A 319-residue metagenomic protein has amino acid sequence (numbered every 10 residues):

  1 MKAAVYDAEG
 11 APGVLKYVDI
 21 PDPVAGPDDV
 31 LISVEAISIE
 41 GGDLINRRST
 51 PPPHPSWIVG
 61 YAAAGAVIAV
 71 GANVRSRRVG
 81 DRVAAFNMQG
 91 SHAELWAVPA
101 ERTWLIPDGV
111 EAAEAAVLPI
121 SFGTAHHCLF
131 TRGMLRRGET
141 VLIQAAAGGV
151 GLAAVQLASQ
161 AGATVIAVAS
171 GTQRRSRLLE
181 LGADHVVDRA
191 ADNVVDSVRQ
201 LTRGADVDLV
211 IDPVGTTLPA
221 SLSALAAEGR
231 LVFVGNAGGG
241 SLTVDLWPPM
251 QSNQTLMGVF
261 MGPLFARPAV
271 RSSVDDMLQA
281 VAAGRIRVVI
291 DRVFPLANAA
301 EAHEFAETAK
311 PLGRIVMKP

Functional and structural regions predicted by a protein language model:
P21-S38, S49-G90: Glycine-rich beta-strand-centered segment in the early N-terminal region that forms part of a ligand/cofactor-binding
I45, A84-A147: NAD(P)H dinucleotide-binding glycine-rich loop of Rossmann-like/cofactor-binding domains, especially the beta1-alpha1
R82, T140, T164, G229-R230 (+1 more regions): Short glycine-centered segments of the SAM/dcSAM-binding site in methyltransferase folds
A116-L118, F122-A191: Mid-domain Rossmann-like dinucleotide-binding core that forms the NAD(H)/NADP(H) cofactor-binding site
N193-G204: Short amphipathic alpha-helix with an adjacent loop that forms part of the alpha/beta core around
T217-I286, K318-P319: Glycine-rich phosphate-binding loop and adjacent beta-alpha segment of Rossmann(oid) nucleotide-cofactor-binding
R285-V289, A300-P319: C-terminal capping/lid region of NAD(P)-dependent oxidoreductase domains
